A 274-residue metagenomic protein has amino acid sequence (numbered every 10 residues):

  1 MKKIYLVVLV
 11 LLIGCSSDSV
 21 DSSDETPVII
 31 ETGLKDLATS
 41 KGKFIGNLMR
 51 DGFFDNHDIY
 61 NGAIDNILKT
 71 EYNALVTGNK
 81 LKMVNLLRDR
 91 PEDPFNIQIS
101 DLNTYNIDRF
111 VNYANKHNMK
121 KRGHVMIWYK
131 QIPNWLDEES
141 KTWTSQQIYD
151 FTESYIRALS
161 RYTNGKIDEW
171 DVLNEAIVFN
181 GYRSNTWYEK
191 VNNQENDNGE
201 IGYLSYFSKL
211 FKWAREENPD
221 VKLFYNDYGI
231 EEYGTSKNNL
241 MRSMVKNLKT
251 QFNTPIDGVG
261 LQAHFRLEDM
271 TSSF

Functional and structural regions predicted by a protein language model:
I4-I13: Sec-dependent N-terminal signal peptides
L9, K69, R161-N164, F252-N253: Alpha-helix termination/capping residues and helix-transition junctions
L12-L37: Bacterial Sec-dependent N-terminal signal peptides
I30, L37-K41, R50-G62, T186-F274: Noncatalytic carbohydrate-binding groove/subsite architecture in carbohydrate-active enzymes
I30-D89, D93-P94: N-terminal pre-domain/capping segments
L34-K35, N73-D89, T104-I230: Substrate-binding cleft and catalytic face of glycoside hydrolase catalytic domains, especially the flexible beta-alpha
F95-D101: Active-site-surrounding "flap" and adjacent substrate/cofactor-binding loops of secreted or lumenal enzymes, prototyped
